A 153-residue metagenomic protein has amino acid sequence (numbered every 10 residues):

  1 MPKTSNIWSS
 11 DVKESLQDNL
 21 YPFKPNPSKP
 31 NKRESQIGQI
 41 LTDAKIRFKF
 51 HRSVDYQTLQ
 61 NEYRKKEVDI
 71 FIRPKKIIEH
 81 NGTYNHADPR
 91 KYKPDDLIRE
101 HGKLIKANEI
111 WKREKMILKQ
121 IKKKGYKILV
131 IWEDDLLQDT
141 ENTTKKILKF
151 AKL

Functional and structural regions predicted by a protein language model:
M1-L153: Nucleic-acid endo/exonuclease domains
